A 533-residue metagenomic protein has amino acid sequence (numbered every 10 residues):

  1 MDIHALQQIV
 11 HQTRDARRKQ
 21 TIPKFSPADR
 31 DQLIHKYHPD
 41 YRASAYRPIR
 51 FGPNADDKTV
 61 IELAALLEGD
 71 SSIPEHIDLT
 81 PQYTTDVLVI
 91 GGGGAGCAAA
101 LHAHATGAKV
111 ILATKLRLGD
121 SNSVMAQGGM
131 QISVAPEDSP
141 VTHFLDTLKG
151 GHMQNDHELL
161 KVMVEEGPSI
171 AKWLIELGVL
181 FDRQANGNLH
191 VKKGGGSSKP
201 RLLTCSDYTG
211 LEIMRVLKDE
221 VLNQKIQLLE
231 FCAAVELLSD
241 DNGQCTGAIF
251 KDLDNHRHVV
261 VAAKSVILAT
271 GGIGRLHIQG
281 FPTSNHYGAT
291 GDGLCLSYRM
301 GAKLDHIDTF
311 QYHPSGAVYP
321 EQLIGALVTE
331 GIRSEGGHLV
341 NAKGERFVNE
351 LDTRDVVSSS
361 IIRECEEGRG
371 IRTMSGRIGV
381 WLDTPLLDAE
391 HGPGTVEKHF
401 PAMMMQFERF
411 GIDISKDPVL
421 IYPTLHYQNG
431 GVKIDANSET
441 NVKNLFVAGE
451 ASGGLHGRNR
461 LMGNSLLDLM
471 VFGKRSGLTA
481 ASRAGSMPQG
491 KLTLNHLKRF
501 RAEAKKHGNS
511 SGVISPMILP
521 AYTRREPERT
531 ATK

Functional and structural regions predicted by a protein language model:
M1, E75-D86, H102, T106-A108 (+10 more regions): Glycine- and aromatic-enriched mobile tails/lids
M1-D86: Extreme N-terminal leader/targeting segments of oxidoreductases
M1-Q12, A302-D413, S465, T479-G485 (+1 more regions): An anion/pyrophosphate-binding glycine-rich loop and adjacent beta-alpha core in soluble alpha-beta enzymes
H38-L63, E176-R257, A262, A269 (+4 more regions): Conserved redox-cofactor binding core of oxidoreductases
R50-A55, T59-L66, V235-C245, I249-K251 (+1 more regions): A glycine-rich dinucleotide-binding beta-alpha-beta segment and adjacent secondary-structure elements that constitute
V87-I90, V260-G271, F446: Short hydrophobic core segments
I132-M163: Glycine-rich active-site loop/strand segments that organize a redox cofactor
S265-Q322, A326, G463-T479: Glycine-rich loop(s) and the adjacent beta-strand/alpha-helix scaffold that form part
